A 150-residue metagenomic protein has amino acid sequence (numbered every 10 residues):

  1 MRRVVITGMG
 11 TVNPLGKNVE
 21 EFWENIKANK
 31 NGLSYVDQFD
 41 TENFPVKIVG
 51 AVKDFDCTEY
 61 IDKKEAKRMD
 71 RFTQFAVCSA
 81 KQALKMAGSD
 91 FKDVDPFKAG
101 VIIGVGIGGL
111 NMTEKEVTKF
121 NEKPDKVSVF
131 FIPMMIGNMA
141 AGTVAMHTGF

Functional and structural regions predicted by a protein language model:
M1-F150: Conserved "HGTGT" condensation-loop signature of ketosynthase/thiolase-family condensing enzymes that catalyze
